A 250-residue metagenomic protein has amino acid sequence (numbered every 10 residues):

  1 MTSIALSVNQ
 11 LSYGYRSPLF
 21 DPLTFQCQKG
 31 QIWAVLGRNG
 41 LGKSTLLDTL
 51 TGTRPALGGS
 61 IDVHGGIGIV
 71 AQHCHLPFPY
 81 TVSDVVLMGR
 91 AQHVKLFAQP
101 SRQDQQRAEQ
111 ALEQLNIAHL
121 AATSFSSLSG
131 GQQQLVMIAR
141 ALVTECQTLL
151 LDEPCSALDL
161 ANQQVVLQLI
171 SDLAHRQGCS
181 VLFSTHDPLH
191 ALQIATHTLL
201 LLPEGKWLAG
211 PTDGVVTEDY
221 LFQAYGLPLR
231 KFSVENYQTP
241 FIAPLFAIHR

Functional and structural regions predicted by a protein language model:
L36-R38: The feature captures the beta-strand-to-loop junction immediately N-terminal to the Walker
T51: Helix-to-loop junction immediately C-terminal to a conserved catalytic motif
R102-L120, E145: Conserved ABC ATPase "signature" region
S124-L128, Q132: Conserved ABC ATPase signature
L149-E153: Catalytic Walker B motif of ABC-type/P-loop ATPase nucleotide-binding domains
T198-P211: H-loop (His-switch) and adjacent beta-strand-loop-beta switch element of ABC-type ATPase nucleotide-binding domains
A224-R250: ABC ATPase nucleotide-binding domains
